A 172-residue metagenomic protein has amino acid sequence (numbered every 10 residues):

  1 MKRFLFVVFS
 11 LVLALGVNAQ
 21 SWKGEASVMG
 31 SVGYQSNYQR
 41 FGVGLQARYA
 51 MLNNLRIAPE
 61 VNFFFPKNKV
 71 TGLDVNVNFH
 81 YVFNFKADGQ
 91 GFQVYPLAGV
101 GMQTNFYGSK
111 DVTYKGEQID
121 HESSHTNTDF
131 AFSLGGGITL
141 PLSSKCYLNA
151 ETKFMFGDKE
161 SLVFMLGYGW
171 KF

Functional and structural regions predicted by a protein language model:
F4-L15: Sec-dependent N-terminal signal peptides
L5, Q20-V28, F41, N53-I57 (+5 more regions): Outer-envelope beta-barrel architecture signal
A19-R56, F63, V100, G169-K171: Short glycine/proline- and aromatic-enriched beta-strand/turn motifs that initiate or cap beta-hairpins
A26-G30, P59-V61, V77, P96-V100 (+3 more regions): Membrane-embedded beta-strand positions of outer-membrane beta-barrel proteins
S31-V43, F64-G72, K153-M165: Solvent-exposed loop/turn segments connecting transmembrane beta-strands in outer-membrane beta-barrel proteins
G33-Q35, A47, F63-K67, N84-K86 (+3 more regions): Outer-membrane beta-barrel proteins
R48-Y114, L140-S144, F172: Gram-negative (and chloroplast) outer-membrane scaffold detector with strong preference for beta-barrel transmembrane
G116-F172: A generic hydrophobic-segment detector
